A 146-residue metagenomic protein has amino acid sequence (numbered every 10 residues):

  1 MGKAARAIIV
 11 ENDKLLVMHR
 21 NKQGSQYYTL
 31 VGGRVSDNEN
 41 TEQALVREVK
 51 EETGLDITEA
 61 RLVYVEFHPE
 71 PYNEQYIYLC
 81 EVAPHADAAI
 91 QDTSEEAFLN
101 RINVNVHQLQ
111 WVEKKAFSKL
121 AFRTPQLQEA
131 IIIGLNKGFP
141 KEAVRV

Functional and structural regions predicted by a protein language model:
M1-L15: Conserved N-terminal beta-strand and adjoining loop/helix that marks the start of the Nudix/MutT-like hydrolase domain
I9-V10, V17, C80, W111: Conserved hydrophobic "DFG−1" position in protein kinase catalytic cores
N12, K22-G24, P71: Short strand-connecting beta-turns/loops that link adjacent beta-strands
Q23-S25, Q126-L127: Short, surface-exposed beta-strand-loop junctions and turns on beta-sheet-rich folds
T29-L30: A short gly/proline-enriched turn/hairpin at secondary-structure junctions
V35-T58, H68-R123, R145-V146: Unchanged
V63-Y64: Local beta-strand/beta-hairpin segments that build beta-sheet-rich folds
L120-V146: Charged phosphate-binding loop/patch that engages nucleotide di/tri-phosphates or the phosphate backbone of nucleic
